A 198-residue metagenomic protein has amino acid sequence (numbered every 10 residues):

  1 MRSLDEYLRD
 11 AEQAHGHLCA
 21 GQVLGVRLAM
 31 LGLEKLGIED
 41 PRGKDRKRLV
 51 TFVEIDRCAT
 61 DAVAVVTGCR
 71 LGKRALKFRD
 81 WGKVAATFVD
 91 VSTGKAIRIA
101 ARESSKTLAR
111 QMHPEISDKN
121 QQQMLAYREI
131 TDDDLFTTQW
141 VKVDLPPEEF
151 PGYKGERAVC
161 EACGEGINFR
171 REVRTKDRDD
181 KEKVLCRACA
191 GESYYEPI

Functional and structural regions predicted by a protein language model:
M1-Q13: Short, hydrophobic/aliphatic alpha-helical segments
A14-G32: Conserved phosphate/anionic-ligand binding catalytic regions in large, soluble enzymes, centered on
R48-F88: A structural-propensity feature for long, helix-poor, extended segments
L135-E148, G164-F169: Short Cys/His-rich Zn2+-coordinating modules
P147-R157, V173-D180: Short, flexible, mixed-charge glycine/proline-rich loop motifs that serve as phosphate/nucleic-acid-contacting
C160-G164, C186-C189: Short cysteine-rich clusters marking metal-coordination/redox-active sites
F169-V173, E196-I198: Short Cys/His-rich "knuckle" micro-motifs
K176-E192: Cysteine-rich micro-motifs
